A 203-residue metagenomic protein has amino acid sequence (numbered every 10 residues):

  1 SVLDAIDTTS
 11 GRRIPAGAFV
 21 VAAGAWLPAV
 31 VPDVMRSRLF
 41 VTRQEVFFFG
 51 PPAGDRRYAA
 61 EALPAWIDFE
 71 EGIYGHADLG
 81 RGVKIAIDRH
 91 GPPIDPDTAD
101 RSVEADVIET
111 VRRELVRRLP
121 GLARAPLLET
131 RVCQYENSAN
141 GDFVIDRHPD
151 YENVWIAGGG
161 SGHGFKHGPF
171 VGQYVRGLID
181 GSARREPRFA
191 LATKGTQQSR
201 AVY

Functional and structural regions predicted by a protein language model:
S1-A5, I94-D97, E152, G158-G160: Helix-loop-beta segment of a Rossmann-like dinucleotide-binding subdomain
S1-I14, F19: Conserved beta-strand-loop-beta-strand element in the redox core of flavoprotein oxidoreductases
T8-S10, I87, R147, G159: Residue-level recognition of conserved beta-strand positions in structured domain cores
T8-T9, R36, Q134, S161: Generic anion/oxyanion-binding catalytic loop in active/binding sites
R12, E104, G164-G168: Aromatic-acidic/polar surface patches that form glycan- and anion
I14-W26, G172: Short hydrophobic core segments
A25-N153: Active-site substrate-recognition segment that forms the wall of the catalytic cavity or substrate channel
E114-Y203: C-terminal catalytic lobe of FAD-dependent flavoproteins
